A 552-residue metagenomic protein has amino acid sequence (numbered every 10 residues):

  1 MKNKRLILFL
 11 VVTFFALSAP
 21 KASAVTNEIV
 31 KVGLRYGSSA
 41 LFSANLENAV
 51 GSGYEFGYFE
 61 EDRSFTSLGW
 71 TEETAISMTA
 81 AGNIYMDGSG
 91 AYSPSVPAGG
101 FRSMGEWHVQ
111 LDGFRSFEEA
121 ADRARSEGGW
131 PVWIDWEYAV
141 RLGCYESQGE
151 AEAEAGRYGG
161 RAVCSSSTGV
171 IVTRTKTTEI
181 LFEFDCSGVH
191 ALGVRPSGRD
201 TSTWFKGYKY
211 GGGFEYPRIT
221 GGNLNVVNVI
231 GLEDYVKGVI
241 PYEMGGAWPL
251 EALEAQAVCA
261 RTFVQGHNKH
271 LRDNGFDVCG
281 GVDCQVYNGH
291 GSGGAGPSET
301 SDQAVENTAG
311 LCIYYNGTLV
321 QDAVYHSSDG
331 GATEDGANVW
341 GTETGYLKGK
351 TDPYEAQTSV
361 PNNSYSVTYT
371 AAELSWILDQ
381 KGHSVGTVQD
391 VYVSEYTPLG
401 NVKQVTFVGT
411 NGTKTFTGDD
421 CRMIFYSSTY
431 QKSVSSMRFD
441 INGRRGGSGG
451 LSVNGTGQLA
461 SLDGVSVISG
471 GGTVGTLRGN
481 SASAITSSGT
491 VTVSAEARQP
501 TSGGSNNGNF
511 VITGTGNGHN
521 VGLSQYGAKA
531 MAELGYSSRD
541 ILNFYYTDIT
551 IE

Functional and structural regions predicted by a protein language model:
K2-E552: Conserved, single-site charged/polar hotspot
